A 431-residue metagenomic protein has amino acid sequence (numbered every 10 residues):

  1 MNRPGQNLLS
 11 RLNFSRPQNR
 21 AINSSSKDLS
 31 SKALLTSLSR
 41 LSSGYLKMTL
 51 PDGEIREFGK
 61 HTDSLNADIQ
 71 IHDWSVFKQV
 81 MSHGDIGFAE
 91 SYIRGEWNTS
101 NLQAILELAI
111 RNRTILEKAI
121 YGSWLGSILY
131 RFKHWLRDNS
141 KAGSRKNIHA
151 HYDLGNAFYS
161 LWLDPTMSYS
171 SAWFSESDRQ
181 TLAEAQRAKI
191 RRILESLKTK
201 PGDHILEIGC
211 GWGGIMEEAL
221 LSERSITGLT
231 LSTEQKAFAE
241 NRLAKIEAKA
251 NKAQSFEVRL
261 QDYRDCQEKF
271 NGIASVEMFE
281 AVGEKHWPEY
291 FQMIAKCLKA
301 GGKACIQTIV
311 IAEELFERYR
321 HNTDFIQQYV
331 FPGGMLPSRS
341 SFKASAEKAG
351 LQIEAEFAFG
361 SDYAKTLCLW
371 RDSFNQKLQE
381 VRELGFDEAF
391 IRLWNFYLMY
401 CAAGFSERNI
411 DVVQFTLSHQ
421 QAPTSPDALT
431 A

Functional and structural regions predicted by a protein language model:
M1-R187, R192, T199: Feature captures hydrophobic
P201-G209: Conserved class I S-adenosyl-L-methionine
W212-E223: Conserved SAM-binding loop of SAM-dependent methyltransferases across substrates and taxa, primarily the Class I
A248-Y263: Conserved SAM-binding strand-loop segment of SAM-dependent methyltransferases
R264-I273: A short acidic, Gly/Pro-enriched loop at the edge of an enzyme's catalytic core that lines a small-molecule cofactor
P288-A300: A short glycine-rich, Lys/Arg-flanked "PGG" loop and its adjoining helix->strand segment in the class I
G301-I309: Conserved beta-strand signature within the Rossmann-like core of class I S-adenosyl-L-methionine
V310-S425, A431: Substrate-binding/catalytic lobe of Class I Rossmann-like enzymes that use SAM or dcSAM, i.e., the mid-to-C-terminal
